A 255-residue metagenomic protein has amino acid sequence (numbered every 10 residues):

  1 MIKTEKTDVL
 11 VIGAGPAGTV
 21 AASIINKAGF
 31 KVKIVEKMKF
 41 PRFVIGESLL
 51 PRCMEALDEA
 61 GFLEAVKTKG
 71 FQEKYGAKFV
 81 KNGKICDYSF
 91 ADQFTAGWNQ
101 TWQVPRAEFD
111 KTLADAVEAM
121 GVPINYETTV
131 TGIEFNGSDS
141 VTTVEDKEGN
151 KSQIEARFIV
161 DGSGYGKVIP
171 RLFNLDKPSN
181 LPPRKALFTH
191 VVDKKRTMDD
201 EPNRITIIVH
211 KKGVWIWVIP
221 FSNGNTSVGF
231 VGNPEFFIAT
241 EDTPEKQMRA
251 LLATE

Functional and structural regions predicted by a protein language model:
I2-G15: Beta1/beta-strand and adjacent pyrophosphate-binding region of the FAD-binding site in flavoprotein oxidoreductases
G18-T19: N-terminal Rossmann-fold NAD(P) dinucleotide-binding loop
N26-I45: Glycine-rich FAD pyrophosphate-binding loop
F30, F62, V122: Short phosphate-binding/catalytic loops that engage adenosine nucleotides
V44-N82: N-terminal FAD cofactor-binding segment of flavoenzymes
I85-V104, V141, V231-E235: Helix-loop-beta segment of a Rossmann-like dinucleotide-binding subdomain
F94-D115, I238-T243: Short beta-strand to alpha-helix junction loop
A116-E255: Predominantly flavin-linked oxidoreductase catalytic cores and closely associated redox partners
